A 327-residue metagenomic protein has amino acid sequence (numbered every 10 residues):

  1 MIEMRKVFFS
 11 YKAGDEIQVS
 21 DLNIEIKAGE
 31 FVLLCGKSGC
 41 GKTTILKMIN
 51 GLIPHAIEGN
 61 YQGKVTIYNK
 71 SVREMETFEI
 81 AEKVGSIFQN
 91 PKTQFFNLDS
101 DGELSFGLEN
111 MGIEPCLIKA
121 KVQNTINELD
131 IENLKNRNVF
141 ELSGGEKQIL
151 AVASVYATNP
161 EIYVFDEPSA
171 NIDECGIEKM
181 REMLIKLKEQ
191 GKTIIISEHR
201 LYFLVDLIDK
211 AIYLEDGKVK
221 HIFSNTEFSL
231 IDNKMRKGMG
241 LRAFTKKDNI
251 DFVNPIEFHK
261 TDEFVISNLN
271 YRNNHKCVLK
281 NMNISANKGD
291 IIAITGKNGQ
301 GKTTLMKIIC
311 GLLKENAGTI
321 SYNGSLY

Functional and structural regions predicted by a protein language model:
C35-K37, T295-K297: The feature captures the beta-strand-to-loop junction immediately N-terminal to the Walker
N50, C310: Helix-to-loop junction immediately C-terminal to a conserved catalytic motif
E58-K70, G318-L326: Conserved ABC transporter NBD signature motif
C116-L134: Conserved ABC ATPase "signature" region
N138-L142, E146: Conserved ABC ATPase signature
V155-Y156: ABC ATPase C-loop
Y163-D166: Catalytic Walker B motif of ABC-type/P-loop ATPase nucleotide-binding domains
E198-H199: H-loop/switch region of ABC-family ATPase nucleotide-binding domains
